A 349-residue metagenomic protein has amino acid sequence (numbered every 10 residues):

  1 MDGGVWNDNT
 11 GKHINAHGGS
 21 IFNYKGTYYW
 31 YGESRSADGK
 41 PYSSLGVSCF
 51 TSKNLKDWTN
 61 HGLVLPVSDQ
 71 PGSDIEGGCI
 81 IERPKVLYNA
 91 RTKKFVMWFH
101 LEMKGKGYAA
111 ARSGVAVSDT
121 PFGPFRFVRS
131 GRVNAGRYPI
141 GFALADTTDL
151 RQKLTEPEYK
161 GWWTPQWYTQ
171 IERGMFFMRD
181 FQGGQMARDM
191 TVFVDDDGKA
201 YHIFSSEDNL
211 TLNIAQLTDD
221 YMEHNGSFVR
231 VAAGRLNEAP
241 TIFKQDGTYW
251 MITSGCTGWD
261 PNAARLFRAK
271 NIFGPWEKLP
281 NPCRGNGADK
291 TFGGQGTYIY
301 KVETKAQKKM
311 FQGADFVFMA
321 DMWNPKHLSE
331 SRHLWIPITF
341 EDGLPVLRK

Functional and structural regions predicted by a protein language model:
M1-K349: Carbohydrate-active catalytic/glycan-binding domains of CAZyme proteins, especially the secreted or lumenal ectodomains
